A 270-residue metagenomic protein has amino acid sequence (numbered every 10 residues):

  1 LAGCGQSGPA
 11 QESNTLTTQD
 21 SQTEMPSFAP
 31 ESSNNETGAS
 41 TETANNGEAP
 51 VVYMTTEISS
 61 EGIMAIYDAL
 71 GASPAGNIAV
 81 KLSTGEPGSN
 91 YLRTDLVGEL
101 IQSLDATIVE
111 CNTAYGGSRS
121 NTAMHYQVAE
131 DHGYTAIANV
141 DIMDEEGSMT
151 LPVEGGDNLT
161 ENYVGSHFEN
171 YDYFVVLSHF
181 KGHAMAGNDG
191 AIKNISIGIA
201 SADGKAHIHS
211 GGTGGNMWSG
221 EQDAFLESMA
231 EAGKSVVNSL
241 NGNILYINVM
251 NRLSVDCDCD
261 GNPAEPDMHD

Functional and structural regions predicted by a protein language model:
A2-G3: C-terminal motif of bacterial Sec signal peptides marking the signal peptidase cleavage site
Q6, Q11, Q19-Q22, Q102 (+2 more regions): Residue-identity detector for glutamine
G8-N46: N-terminal, intrinsically disordered, polar/charged segments of Gram-positive cell-envelope systems that serve as
A44-E99, S103-D270: Extended, low-polarity segments enriched in aliphatic/aromatic residues
